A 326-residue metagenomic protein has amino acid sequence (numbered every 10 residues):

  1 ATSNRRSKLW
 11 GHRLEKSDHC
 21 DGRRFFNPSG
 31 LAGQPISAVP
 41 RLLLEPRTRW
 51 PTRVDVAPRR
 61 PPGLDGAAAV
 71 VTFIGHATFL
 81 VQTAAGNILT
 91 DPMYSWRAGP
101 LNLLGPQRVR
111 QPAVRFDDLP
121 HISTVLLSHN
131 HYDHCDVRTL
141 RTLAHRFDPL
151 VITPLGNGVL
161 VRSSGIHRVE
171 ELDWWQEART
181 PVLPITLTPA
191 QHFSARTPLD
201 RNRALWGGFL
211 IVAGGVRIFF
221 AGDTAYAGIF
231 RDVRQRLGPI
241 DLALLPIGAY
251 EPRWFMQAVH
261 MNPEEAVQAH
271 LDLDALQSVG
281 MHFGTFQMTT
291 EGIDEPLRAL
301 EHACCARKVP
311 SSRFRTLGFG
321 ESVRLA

Functional and structural regions predicted by a protein language model:
A1-D118, I211-G222, D241-G248, H302: Metallo-beta-lactamase
R5, L9, R13, S17-H19 (+4 more regions): Cap/insert and terminal regions of metallo-dependent hydrolase folds
E45-G66, T153-V216, R298-E321, L325: Metallo-beta-lactamase
H76-A84, R179-D241, Q257-E265: Catalytic core of the metallo-beta-lactamase
V81, D91, H129, D136 (+6 more regions): Divalent metal-coordination and catalytic microenvironments
P92-Y94, N130, A190-H192, G222-T224 (+3 more regions): Active-site metal-binding loops of divalent metal-dependent hydrolases
N102-I152, R168-E170, G238-L244: Active-site metal-binding motif and surrounding structural segment of the metallo-beta-lactamase
R138-L143, L160, S164-G165, I229-V233: A short acidic, amphipathic alpha-helical/loop segment
